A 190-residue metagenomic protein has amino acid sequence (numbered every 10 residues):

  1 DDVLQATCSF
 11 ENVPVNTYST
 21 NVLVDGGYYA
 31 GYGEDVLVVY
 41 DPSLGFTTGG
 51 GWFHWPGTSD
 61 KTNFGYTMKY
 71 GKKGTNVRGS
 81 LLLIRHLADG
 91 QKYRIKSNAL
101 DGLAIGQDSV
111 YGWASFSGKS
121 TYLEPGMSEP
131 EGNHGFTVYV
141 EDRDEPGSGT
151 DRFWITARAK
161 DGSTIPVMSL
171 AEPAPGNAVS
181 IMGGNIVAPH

Functional and structural regions predicted by a protein language model:
D1-C8: Aromatic sugar-binding surface patches on proteins that engage polysaccharides or sugar-phosphate polymers
F10-Y18: Surface-exposed, short loops/turns at beta-strand junctions within beta-sandwich domains
T17, Y28-H190: Mature soluble binding/inhibitory domains
T20-V22: Hydrophobic/tyrosine-rich beta-strand signature of extracellular beta-sandwich/beta-rich modules, prominently
